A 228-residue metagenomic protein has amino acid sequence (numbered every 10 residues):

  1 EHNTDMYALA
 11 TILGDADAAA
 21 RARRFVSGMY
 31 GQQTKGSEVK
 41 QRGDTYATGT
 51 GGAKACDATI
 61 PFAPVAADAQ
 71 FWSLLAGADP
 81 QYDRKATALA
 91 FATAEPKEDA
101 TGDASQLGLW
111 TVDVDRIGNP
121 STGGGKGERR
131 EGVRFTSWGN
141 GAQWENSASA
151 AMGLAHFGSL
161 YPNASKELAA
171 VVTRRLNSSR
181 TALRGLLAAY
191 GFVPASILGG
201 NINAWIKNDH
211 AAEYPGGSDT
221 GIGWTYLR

Functional and structural regions predicted by a protein language model:
E1-S147, H156-R228: Extended ligand-binding clefts on enzyme/binding-domain cores
A150: Active-site segments of SGNH/GDSL-like serine hydrolases that catalyze O-acetyl group transfer/hydrolysis on lipids
